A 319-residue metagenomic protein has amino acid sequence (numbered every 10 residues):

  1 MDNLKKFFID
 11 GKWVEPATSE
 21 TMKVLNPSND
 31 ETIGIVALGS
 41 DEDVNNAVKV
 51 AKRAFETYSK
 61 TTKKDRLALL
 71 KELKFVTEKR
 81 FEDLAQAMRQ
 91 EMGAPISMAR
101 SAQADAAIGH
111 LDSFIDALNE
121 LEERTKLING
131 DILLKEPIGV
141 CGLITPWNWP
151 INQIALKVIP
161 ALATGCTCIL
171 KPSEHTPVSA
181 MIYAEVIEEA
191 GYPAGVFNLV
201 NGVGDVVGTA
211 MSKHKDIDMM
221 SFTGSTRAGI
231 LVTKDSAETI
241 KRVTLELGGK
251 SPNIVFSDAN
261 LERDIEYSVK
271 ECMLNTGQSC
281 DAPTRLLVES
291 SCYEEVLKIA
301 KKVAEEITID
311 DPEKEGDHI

Functional and structural regions predicted by a protein language model:
M1-Q90, E262: Short, structured beta/alpha segment
D30, R66, M88, L111 (+6 more regions): Residue-level signal for inorganic ion chemistry
K49, K71-E82, I96-L121: Long amphipathic alpha-helix in the N-terminal Rossmann-like dinucleotide-binding domain of NAD(P)-dependent
E72-D83, I182, V186-Y192, I265 (+2 more regions): Generic non-transmembrane alpha-helical segments
A87-P95, T125-G130, G248, K314-I319: Short linear capping/connector segments at secondary-structure termini
D112, D116-T125, E305-P312: Proline-centered turn/helix-capping motifs that create local helix->coil transitions or kinks
E123-R263: Rossmann-like NAD(P) dinucleotide-binding subdomain of oxidoreductase/dehydrogenase enzymes
R227-I319: ALDH superfamily catalytic-core signature
